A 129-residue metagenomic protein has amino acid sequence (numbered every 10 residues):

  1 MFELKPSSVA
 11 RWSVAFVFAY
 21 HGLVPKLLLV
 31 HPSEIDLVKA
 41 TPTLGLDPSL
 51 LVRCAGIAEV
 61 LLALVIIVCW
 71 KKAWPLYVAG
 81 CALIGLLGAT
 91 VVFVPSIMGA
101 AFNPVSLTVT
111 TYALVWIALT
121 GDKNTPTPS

Functional and structural regions predicted by a protein language model:
M1-V30, L46-L61, I67-S129: Extended, low-polarity transmembrane helix blocks
E34-D47: Perimembrane loop-to-helix junctions flanking transmembrane segments
